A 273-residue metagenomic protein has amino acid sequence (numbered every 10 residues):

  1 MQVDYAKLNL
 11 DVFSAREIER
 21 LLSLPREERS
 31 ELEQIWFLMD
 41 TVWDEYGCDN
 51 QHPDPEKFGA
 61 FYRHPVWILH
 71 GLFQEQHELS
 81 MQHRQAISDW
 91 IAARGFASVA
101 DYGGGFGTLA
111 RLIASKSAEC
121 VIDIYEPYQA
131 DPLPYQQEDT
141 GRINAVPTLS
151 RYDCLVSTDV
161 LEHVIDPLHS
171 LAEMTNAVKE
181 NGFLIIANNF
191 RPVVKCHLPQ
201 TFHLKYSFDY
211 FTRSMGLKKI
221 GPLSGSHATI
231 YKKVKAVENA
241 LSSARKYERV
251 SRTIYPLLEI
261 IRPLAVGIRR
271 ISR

Functional and structural regions predicted by a protein language model:
M1-S150, K195-S272: Conserved N-terminal segment of class I S-adenosyl-L-methionine
V156: A conserved beta-strand element that flanks and buttresses the S-adenosyl-L-methionine
V160: Hydrophobic adenine-recognition pocket in adenosine-nucleotide-binding enzymes
I165-H169: Short N-terminal helix/helix-N-cap motif within the alpha/beta-hydrolase-1
L171-E180: A short glycine-rich, Lys/Arg-flanked "PGG" loop and its adjoining helix->strand segment in the class I
N181-N189: Conserved beta-strand signature within the Rossmann-like core of class I S-adenosyl-L-methionine
